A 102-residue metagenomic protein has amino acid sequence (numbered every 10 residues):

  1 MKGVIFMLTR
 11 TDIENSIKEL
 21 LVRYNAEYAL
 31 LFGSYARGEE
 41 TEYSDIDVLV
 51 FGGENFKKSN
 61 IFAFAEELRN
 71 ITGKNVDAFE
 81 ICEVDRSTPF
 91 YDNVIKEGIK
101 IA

Functional and structural regions predicted by a protein language model:
M1-Y28, A36-E42, G53-A102: Catalytic core of pol beta-like nucleotidyltransferases
S44-I46: Change "...and in nucleic-acid phosphodiester-cleaving endonucleases..." to "...and in nucleic-acid processing enzymes
L49-F51: Short hydrophobic/aromatic beta-strand micro-patches that form the beta-sheet surface supporting nucleotide- or nucleic
